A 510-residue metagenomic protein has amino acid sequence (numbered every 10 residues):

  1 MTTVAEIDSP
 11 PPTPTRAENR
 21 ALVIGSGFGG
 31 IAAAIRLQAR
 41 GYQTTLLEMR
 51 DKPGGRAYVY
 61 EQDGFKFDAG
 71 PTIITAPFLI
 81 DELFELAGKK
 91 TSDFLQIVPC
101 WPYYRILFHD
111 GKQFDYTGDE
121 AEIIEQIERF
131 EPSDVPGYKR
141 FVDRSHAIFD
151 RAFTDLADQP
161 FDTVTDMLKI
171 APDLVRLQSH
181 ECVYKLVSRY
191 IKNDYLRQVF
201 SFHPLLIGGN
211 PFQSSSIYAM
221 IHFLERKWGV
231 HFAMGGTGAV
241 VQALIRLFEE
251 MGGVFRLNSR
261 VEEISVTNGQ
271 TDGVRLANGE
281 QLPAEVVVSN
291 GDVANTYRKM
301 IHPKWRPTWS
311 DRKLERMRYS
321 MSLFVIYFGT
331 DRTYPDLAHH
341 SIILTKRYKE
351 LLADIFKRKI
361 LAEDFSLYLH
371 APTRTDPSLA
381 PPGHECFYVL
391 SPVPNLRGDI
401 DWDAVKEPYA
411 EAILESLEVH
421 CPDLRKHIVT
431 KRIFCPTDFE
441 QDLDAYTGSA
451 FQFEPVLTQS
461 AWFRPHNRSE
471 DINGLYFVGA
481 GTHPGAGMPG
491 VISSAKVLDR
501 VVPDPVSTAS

Functional and structural regions predicted by a protein language model:
M1-L22, A39-R40, L457-F463, V506-S510: Extreme N-terminal leader/targeting segments of oxidoreductases
P14-D150: N-terminal glycine-rich phosphate/pyrophosphate-binding loop and immediately adjacent elements
P71, A480-V502: A conserved FAD-binding loop/helix module that cradles the flavin
L107-Q213: Rossmann-like flavin
N193-I207, A362-H370, D423-P484: A glycine-rich dinucleotide-binding beta-alpha-beta segment and adjacent secondary-structure elements that constitute
M220-R275: Helical element adjacent to the flavin cofactor pocket in flavoenzyme catalytic cores
R260-P381: Mid-domain catalytic core of redox enzymes that form a hydrophobic substrate pocket/lid adjacent to a catalytic redox
D331-E440: C-terminal segments that line or cap access tunnels to active or ligand-binding sites in enzymes and enzyme-associated
